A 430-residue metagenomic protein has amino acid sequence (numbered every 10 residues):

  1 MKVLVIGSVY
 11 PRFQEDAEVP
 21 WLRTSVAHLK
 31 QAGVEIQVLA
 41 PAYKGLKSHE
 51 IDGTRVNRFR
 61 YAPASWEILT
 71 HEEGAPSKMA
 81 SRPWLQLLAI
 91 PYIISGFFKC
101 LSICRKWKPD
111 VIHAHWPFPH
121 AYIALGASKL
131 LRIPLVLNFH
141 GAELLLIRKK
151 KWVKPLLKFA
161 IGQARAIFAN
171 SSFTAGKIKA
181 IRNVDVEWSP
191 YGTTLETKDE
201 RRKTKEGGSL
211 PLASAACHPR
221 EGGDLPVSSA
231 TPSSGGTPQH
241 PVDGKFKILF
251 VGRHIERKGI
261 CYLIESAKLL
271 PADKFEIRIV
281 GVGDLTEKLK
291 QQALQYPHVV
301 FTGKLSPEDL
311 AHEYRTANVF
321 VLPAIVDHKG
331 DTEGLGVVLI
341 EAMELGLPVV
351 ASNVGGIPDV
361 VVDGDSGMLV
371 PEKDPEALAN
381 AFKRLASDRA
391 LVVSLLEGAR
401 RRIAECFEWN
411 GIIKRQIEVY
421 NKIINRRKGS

Functional and structural regions predicted by a protein language model:
M1-R60: N-terminal subdomain of nucleotide-sugar transferases
P20, F246, F250-L269, D284-E287 (+1 more regions): A conserved mid-protein helix/loop that constitutes part of the nucleotide-sugar donor-binding site
Q37-A40, N57-R60, L137, K154-K198 (+2 more regions): Donor nucleotide-sugar binding/catalytic pocket of nucleotide-sugar-dependent glycosyltransferases
W188, A351-G364, M368-L369: Short acidic/histidine- and often glycine-rich active-site loop of Leloir-type glycosyltransferases that engages
K245, E287-A311, V319: Nucleotide-activated donor-binding/catalytic signature segment of Leloir-type glycosyltransferases, i.e., the conserved
R315-T332, L347: Acidic donor-binding loop of glycosyltransferase active sites
L339, E344, P348-A351, V361: Short hydrophobic beta-strand element within catalytic cores of glycosyltransferases and related nucleotide-activated
D363-G364, M368-P375, R384-A390: Conserved acidic donor-binding segment of nucleotide-sugar-dependent glycosyltransferases
